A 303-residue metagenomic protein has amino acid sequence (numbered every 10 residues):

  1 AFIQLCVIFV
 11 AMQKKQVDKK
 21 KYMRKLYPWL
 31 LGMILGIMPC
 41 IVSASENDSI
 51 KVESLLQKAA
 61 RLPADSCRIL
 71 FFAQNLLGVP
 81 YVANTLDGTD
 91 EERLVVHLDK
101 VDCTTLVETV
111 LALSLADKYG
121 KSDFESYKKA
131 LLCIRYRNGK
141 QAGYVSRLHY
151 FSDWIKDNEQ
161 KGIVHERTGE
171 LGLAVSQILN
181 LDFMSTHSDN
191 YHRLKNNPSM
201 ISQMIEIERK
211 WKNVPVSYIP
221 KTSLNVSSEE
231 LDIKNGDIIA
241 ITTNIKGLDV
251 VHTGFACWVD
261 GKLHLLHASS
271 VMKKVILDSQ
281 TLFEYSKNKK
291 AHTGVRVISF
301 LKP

Functional and structural regions predicted by a protein language model:
A1-S49: Bacterial Sec-dependent N-terminal signal peptides
I69-L77, A130-L131: Short alpha-helical scaffolding segments that buttress acidic/His motifs in well-ordered protein cores
Y81-V214, W258, H267-S270: Acidic/His-rich structured neighborhood in mature extracellular/periplasmic domains
P220-E229, T243: Short alpha-helix capping/helix-loop boundary micro-motifs
D232-I233: Short, well-ordered loop/turn sites that connect or cap secondary structure elements
I239-K302: C-terminal soluble interaction/assembly domains
